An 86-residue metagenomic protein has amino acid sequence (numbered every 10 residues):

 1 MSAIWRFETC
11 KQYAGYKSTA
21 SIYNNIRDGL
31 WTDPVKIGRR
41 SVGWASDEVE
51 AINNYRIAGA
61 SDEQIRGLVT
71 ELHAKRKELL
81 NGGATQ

Functional and structural regions predicted by a protein language model:
M1, A74-Q86: Intrinsically disordered, low-complexity and often Lys/Arg-enriched segments
M1-N25, A51, Y55-A58, T85: Polyanion-binding surface elements
F7, Y13-A45, R66-L79: Major-groove DNA-recognition helix of helix-turn-helix-type DNA-binding domains
Y55-T70: C-terminal structural segments of small proteins and small subunits
